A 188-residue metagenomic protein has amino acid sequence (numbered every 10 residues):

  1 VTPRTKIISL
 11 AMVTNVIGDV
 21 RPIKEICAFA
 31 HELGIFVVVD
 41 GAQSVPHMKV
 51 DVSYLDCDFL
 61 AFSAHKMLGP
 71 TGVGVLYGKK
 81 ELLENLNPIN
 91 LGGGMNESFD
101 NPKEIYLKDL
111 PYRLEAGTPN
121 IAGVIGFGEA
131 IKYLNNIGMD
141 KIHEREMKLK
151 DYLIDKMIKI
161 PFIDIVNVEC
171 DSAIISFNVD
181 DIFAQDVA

Functional and structural regions predicted by a protein language model:
V1-A188: Pyridoxal 5′-phosphate
